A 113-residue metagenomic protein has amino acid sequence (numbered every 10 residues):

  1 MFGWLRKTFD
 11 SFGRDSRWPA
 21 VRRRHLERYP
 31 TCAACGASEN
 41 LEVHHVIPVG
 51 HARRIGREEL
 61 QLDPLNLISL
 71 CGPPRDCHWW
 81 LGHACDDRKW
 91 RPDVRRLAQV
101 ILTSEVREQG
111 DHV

Functional and structural regions predicted by a protein language model:
M1-S16, P92-V113: Arg/Lys-rich, low-complexity, intrinsically disordered N-terminal tails that contact nucleic acids
M1-T31, G56-Q61: Short, charged surface segments at domain edges that flank catalytic/cofactor-binding sites
K7, L41, G50: Residue-level signal for pocket-adjacent positions within structured domains
S16-I47, C71-P74: Short cysteine-rich loop/turn motifs with clustered Cys
Y29, P48-V49, G82, D87: Alpha-helical and His/Cys-centered functional microenvironments
C32, G56-C77: Short beta-strand-alpha-helix junction that forms the catalytic/metal-binding core of metal-dependent nuclease domains
N40, L67-R95: Short Cys/His-centered divalent metal-binding micro-motifs
I47-R54, K89-V100: Short cysteine/histidine-rich metal-coordination sites, predominantly Zn2+-binding motifs
